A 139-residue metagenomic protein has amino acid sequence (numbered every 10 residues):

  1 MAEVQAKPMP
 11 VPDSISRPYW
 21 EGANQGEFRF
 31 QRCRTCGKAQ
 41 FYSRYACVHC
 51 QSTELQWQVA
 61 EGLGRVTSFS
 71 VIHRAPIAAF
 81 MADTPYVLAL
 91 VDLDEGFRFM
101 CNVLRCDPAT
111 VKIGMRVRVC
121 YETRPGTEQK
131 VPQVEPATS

Functional and structural regions predicted by a protein language model:
M1-F28, E135-S139: A broadly conserved sequence feature marking short terminus-proximal activation segments in nucleic acid-centric
E27-F30, R44: Residues immediately within or flanking Cys/His clusters that coordinate Zn2+ in small zinc-binding modules
F30, L63, F69, R98-M100 (+1 more regions): Conserved beta-strand residues within beta-sheet cores
R32-T35, A46-S52: Short, cysteine/histidine-rich loop/knuckle motifs that typically chelate Zn2+
F41, E54-Q56: Short functional micro-motifs and their immediate structural scaffolds
Q56-R65, V111-M115: Short coil-to-beta-strand transition motifs
T67-R105: Glycine-rich active-site loops that engage anionic ligands at enzyme catalytic sites
G96, C101-S139: Well-ordered alpha/beta subsegment
